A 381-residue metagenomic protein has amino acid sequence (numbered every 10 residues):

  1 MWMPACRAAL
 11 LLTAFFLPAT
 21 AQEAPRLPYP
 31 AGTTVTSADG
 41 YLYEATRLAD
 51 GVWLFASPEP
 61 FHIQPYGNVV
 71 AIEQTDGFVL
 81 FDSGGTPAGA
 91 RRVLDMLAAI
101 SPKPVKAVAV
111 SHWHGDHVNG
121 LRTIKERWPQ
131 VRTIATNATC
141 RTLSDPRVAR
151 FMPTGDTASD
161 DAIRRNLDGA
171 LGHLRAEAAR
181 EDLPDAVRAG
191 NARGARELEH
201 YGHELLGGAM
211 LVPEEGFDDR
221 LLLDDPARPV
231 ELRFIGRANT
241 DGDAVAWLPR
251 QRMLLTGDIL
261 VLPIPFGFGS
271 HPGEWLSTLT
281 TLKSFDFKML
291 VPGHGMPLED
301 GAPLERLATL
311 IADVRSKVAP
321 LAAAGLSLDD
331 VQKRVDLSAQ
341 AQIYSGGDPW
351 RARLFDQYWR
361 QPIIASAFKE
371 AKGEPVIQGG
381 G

Functional and structural regions predicted by a protein language model:
R7-L17: Bacterial N-terminal signal peptides
Q22, D39, A323-G381: C-terminal regulatory/interaction regions
A45-A99, A244-D258: Conserved beta-strand hairpin/beta-sheet module of binuclear metal-dependent hydrolase folds, prominently
Y66, P87-A88, W113-N119, C140-L143 (+5 more regions): Active-site environment of divalent metal-dependent phosphoester hydrolases
F81-S83, K106-H114, I134-N137, I235 (+2 more regions): Active-site neighborhood of phospho(di)ester-bond hydrolases with catalytic His/Asp-centered motifs
A99-P213, L222, S316: Active-site HxH/HxHxD metal-binding segment of metal-dependent hydrolases
A227-F285: Active-site-proximal loop/helix segments of hydrolase catalytic cores
G273-D330: Divalent-metal (often Zn2+) His-rich catalytic cores of metallo-beta-lactamase-fold enzymes
